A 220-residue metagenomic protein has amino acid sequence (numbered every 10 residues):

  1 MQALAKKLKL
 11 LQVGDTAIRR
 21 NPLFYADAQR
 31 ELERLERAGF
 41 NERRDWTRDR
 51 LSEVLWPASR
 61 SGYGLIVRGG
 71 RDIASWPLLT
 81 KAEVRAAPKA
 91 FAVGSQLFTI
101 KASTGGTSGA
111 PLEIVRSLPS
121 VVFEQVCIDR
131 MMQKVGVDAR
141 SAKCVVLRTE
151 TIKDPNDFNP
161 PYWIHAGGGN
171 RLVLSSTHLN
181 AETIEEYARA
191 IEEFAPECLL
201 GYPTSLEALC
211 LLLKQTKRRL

Functional and structural regions predicted by a protein language model:
M1-S103, G109-A142, E150, E193-C198: Nucleotide 5′-phosphate-binding alpha/beta core
A110, R140, C144, H165-G167 (+1 more regions): N-terminal, helix-rich and Lys/Arg-enriched segments in bacterial and organellar proteins
E150-L220: Conserved adenylate-forming
